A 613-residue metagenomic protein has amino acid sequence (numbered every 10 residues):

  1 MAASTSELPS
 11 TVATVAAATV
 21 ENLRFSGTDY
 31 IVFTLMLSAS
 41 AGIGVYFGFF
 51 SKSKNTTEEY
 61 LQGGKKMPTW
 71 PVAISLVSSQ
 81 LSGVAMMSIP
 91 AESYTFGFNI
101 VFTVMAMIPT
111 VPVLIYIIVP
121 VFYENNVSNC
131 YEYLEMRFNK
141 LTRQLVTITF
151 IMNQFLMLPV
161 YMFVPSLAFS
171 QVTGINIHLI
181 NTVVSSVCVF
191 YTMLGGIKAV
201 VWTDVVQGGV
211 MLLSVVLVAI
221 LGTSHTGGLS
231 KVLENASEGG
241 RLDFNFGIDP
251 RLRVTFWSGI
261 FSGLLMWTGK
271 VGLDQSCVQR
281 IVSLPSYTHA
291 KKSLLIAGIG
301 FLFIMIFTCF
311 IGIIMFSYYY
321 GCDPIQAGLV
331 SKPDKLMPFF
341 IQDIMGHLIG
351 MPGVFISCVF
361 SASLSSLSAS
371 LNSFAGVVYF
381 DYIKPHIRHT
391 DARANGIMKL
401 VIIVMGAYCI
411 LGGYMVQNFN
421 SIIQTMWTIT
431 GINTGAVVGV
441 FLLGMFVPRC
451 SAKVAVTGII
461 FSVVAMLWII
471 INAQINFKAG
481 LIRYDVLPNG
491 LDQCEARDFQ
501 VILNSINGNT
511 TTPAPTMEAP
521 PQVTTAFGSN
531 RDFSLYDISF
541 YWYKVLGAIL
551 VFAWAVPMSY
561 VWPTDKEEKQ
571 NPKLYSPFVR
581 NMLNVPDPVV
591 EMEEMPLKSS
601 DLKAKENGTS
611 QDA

Functional and structural regions predicted by a protein language model:
M1-A613: Membrane-embedded helix-loop-helix hairpins and adjacent transmembrane boundary segments in multi-pass transporters
